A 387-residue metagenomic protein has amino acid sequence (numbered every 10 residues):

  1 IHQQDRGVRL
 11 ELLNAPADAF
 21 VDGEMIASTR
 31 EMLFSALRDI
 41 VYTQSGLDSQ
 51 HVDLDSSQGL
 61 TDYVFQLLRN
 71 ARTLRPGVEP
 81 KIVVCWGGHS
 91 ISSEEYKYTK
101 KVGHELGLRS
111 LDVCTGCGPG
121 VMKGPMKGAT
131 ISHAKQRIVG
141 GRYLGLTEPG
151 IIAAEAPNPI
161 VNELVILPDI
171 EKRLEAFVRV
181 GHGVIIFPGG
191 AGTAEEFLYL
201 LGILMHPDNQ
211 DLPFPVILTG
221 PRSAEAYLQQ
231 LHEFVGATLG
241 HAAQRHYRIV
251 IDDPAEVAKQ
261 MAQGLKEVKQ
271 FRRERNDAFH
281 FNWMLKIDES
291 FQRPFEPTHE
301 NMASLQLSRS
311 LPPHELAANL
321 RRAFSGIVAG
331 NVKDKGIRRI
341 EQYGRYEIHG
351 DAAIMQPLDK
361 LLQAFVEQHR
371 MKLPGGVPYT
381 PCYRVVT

Functional and structural regions predicted by a protein language model:
I1-Q136, R321-T387: Glycine-rich beta-alpha loop segments
S93, A153-A154, A224-Q229: Short, charged/polar "capping" segments at the starts of alpha-helices and the immediately preceding loops
G120-I186: Acidic/glycine-enriched connector segments
V121-T130, S223-A237: Glycine-rich, charge-decorated loop segments at or immediately adjacent to ligand/cofactor-binding or catalytic sites
S132-Y143, N158-I166, H232-A262: Structural recognition of alpha->loop->beta junctions
Q136-E148, F187-P188, L201-A226, A243: Short, acidic/small-residue loops that bind anionic groups at enzyme active sites
L164-D211, I217: Active-site/ligand-binding-proximal alpha/beta "capping" segment
F234, H241-N319: Charged, amphipathic alpha-helical linkers/stalks
